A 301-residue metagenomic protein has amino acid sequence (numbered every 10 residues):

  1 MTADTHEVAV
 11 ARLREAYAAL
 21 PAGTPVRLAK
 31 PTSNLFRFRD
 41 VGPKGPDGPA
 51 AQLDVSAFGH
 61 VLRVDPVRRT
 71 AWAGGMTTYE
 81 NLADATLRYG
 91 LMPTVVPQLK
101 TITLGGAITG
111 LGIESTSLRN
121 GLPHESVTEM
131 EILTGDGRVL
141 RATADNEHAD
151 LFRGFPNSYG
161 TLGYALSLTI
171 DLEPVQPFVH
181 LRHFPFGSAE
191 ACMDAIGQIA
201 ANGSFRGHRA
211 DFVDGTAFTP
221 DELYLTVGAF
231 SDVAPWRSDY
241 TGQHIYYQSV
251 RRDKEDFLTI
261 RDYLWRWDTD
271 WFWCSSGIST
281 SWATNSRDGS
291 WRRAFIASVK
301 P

Functional and structural regions predicted by a protein language model:
M1-P301: Noncatalytic alpha-helical scaffold of FAD-dependent oxidoreductases
